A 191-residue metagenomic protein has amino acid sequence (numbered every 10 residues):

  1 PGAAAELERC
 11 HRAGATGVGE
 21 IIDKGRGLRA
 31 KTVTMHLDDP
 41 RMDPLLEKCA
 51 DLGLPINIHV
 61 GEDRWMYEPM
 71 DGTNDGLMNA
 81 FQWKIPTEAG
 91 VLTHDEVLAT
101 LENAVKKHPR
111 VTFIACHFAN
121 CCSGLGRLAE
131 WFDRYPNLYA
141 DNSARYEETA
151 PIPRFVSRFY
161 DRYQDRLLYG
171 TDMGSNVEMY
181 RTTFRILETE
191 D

Functional and structural regions predicted by a protein language model:
P1-K84, Y146-E147, P153: Active-site gating/metal-coordination segments in enzymes
P69-D71, L92-T93, N120: Right-handed parallel beta-helix/beta-solenoid
T73, N79, T93, E188-T189: Serine/threonine-rich low-complexity intrinsically disordered regions
Q82-D95: A short acidic, glycine-rich active-site loop that binds or catalyzes chemistry on phosphate/adenosine moieties
D95-N103, H108-D191: H/E-rich (His + Asp/Glu) clusters that bind or coordinate divalent metals
